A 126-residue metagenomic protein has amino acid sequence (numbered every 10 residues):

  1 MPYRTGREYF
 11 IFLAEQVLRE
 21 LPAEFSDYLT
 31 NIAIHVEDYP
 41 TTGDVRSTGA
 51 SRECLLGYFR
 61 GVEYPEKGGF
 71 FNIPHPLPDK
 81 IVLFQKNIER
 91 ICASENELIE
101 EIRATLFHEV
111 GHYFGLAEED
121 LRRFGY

Functional and structural regions predicted by a protein language model:
M1-E101, Y113, E119-R122: Active-site rim/adjacent substrate-binding subdomains
E101-E109: Short alpha-helical catalytic segment bearing the HExxH-like zincin motif of zinc-dependent metalloproteases
